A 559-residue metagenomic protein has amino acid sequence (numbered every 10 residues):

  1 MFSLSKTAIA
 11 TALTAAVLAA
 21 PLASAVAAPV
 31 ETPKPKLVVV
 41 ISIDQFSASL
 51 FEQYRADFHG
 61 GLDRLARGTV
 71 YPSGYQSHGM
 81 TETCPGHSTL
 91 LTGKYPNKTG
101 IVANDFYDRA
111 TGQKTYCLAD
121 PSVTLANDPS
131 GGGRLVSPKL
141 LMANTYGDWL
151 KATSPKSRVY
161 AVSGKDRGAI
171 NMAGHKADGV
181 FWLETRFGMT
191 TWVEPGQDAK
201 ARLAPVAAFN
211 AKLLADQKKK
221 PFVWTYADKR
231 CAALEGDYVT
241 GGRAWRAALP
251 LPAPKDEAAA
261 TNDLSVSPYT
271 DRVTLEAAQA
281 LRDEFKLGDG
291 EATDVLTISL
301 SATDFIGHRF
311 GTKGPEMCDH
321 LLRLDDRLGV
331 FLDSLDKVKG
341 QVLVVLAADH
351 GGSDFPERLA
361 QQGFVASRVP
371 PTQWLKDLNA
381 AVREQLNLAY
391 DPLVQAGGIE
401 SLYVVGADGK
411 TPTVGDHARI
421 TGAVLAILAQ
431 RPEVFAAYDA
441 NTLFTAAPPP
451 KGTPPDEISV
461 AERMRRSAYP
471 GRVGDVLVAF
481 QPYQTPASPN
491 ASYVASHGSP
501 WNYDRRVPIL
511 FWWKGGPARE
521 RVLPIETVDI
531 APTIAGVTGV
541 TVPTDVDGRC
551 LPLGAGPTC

Functional and structural regions predicted by a protein language model:
A10-P21: Bacterial N-terminal signal peptides
A27-V70: Active-site-proximal N-terminal segment of extracellular/periplasmic enzymes that hydrolyze or transfer
P35-S47, L65, L90, L150 (+7 more regions): Beta-strand elements within well-structured catalytic alpha/beta cores of enzymes that handle phosphate/sulfate esters
F51, L264-G290, T303-V344, T421-A423 (+2 more regions): A long, amphipathic alpha-helix that forms part of the scaffold/cap immediately adjacent to metal-dependent active
E52-T99, R158-V162: Short, structured active-site-proximal loop/turn typified by the sulfatase FGly-forming signature C/S-X-P-X-R
S73, N104-L135, D148, A173-H175 (+6 more regions): Secreted, luminal/periplasmic, and some membrane-associated catalytic domains that remodel anionic oxygen-ester
Y95, I101-A292, S301-H308, Q430 (+2 more regions): His/Asp/Glu-rich, glycine-adjacent segments that coordinate divalent cations and/or stabilize oxyanion chemistry on
Q361, V369-A418, V494-T538, P552-T558: Substrate-binding rim/cap in mid-to-C-terminal beta-strand-loop elements of soluble/periplasmic
